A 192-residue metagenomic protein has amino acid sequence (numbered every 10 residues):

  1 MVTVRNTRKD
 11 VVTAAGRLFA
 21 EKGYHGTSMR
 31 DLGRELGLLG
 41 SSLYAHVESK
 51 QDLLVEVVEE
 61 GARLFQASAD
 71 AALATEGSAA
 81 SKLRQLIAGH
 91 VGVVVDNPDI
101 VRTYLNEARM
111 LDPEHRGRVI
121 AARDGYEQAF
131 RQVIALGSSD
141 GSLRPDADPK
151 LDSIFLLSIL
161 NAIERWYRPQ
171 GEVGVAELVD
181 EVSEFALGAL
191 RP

Functional and structural regions predicted by a protein language model:
M1-N6, R17: N-terminal intrinsically disordered/low-complexity leader segments
D10, A14, L18-D52, E56: Helix-turn-helix
K50, V57, G61, F65 (+7 more regions): Hydrophobic/aromatic residues within well-ordered alpha-helical segments
D52, G92-R131: Short secondary-structure transition hinges
E56, D70-I100, P149, S153-L156: Hydrophobic alpha-helical connector segments
R63-Q66, E114-D140, K150-I154, E177: Amphipathic alpha-helical packing segments from all-alpha helical-bundle domains
G92, D96, Q128-D140, L157-I159 (+2 more regions): C-terminal peripheral helix-coil segments that are non-catalytic and often amphipathic
